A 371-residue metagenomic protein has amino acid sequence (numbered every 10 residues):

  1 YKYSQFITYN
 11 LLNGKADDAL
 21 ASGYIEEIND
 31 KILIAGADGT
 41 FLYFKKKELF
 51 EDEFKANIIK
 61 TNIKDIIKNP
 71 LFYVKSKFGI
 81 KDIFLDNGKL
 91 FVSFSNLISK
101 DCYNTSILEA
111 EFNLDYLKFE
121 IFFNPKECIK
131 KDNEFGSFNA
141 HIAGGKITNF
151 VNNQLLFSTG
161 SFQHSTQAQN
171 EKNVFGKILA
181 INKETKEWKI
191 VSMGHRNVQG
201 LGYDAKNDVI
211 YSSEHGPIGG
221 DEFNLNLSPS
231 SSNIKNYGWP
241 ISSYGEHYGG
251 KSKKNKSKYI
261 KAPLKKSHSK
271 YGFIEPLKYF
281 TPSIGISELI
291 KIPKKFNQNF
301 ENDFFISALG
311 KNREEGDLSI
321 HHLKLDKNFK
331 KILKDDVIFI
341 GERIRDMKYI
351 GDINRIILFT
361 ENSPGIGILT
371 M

Functional and structural regions predicted by a protein language model:
Y1-H164, G200-G202, V209-S212, G216 (+2 more regions): Acidic, Gly/Ser/Thr-rich repeat motifs that build Ca2+-stabilized beta-propeller blades
S4-I7, K15, I34, Y73 (+1 more regions): Beta-propeller domain segments
A21, A37, I142-A143, N236 (+5 more regions): Intrinsically disordered, low-complexity segments enriched in small/polar residues
K81, E120, P240, S287 (+2 more regions): A short, local hydrophobic-aromatic micro-motif
F123-K130, S192-M193, S243-H247, I338-R343: Short, solvent-exposed aromatic-acidic interface loops
K177, R196, R343-K348, R355: Basic side chains
N224, T370-M371: Short amphipathic alpha-helical segments
F329-G351: Conserved blade-ending motifs and adjacent loop-strand segments that build the rim/top face of beta-propeller domains
